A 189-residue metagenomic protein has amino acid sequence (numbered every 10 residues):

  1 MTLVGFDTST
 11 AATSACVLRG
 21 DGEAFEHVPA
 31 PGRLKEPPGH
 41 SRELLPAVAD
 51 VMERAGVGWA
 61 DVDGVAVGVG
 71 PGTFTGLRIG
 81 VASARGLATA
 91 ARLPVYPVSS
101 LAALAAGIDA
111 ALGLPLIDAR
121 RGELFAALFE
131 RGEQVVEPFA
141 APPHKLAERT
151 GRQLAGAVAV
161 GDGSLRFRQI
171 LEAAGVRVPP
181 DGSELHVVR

Functional and structural regions predicted by a protein language model:
M1-V69: N-terminal beta-alpha supersecondary unit
G22-G39, P94-V188: Surface "functional belts" at beta-alpha junctions
P38-R42, F74-R78, V188-R189: Short, conserved micro-motifs enriched in small and acidic residues
A49, R85, A102-A103: Active-site phosphate/pyrophosphate- and oxyanion-stabilizing loops and adjacent acidic/basic residues in soluble
A55-A60, A88-V98: Phosphate-handling active-site elements
A66-P94: DPxDG-like acidic metal-binding loop motif
